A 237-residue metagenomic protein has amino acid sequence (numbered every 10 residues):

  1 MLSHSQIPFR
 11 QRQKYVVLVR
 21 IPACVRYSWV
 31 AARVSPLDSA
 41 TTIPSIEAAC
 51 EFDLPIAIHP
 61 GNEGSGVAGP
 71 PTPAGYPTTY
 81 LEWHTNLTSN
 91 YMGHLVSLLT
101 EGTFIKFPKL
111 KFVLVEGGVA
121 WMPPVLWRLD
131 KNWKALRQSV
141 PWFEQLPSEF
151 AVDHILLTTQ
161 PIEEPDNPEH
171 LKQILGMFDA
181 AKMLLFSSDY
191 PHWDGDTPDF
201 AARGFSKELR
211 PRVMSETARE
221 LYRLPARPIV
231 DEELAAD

Functional and structural regions predicted by a protein language model:
M1-H94, E101: Active-site gating/metal-coordination segments in enzymes
M1-L2, Y27-W29, I56-I58, F112-L114 (+2 more regions): Hydrophobic faces of well-ordered beta-strands that scaffold small-molecule active sites in alpha/beta enzyme cores
P8-Q11, G64-A68, A120-V125, D166 (+1 more regions): Short catalytic/ligand-binding loop motif for oxyanion handling, primarily in non-cytosolic enzymes, centered on
P22-R26, C50-P55, F107-L110, A151-L156 (+1 more regions): Glycine-enriched alpha-helix->loop->beta-strand junction motifs that scaffold or abut catalytic
A32-R33, N62-G64, G118-V119, P161-E163 (+1 more regions): Active-site-proximal loop/turn and secondary-structure-junction residues that shape catalytic pockets, frequently
I56, P60-G64, L99-H154: Aromatic-lined glycan-binding groove of carbohydrate-active enzymes
N86-H94, L99, Q138-H170: Aromatic-anchored helix/helix-loop segment that forms the rim or "lid" of small-molecule/cofactor binding pockets
E101-G102, L110-K111, A120-W121, P141-Q145 (+2 more regions): Mid-to-C-terminal alpha-helical segments outside catalytic/metal-binding sites
